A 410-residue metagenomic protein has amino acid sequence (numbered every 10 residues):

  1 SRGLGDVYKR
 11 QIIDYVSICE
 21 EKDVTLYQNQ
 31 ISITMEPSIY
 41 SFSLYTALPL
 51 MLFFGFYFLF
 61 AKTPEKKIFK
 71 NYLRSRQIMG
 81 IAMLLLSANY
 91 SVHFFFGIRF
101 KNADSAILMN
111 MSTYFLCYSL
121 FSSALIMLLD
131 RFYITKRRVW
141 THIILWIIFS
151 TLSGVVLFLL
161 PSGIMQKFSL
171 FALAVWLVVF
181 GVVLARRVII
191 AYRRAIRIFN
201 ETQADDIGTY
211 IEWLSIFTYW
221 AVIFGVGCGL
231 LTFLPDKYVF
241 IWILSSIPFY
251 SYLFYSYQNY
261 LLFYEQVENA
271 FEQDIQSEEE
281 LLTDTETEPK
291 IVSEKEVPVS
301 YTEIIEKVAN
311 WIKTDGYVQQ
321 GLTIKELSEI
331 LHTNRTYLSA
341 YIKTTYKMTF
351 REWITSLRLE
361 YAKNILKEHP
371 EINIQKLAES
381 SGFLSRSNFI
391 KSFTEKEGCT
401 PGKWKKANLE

Functional and structural regions predicted by a protein language model:
S1-Y8: Short, small-residue-biased leader/transition segments that mark boundaries at the very start of proteins
Y27, I31-T151, F168-A172: N-terminal low-complexity or simple alpha-helical regulatory segments that function as activation/interaction modules
F56-L59, L120-L128, F180-N200, F254-S256: Alpha-helical transmembrane segments in multipass membrane proteins, preferentially the mid-helix core
T63, S91-K101, S153-M165, V226-P235: Juxtamembrane "helix-exit" motif on the non-cytosolic side of transmembrane helices
K67-A88, H142-I143, F168-L231, I241-Y250: Alpha-helical transmembrane segments of multi-pass integral membrane proteins
S215-D284: Hydrophobic, helix-length membrane anchors
Y257-K376, S381, S392-E395, G402-E410: Membrane-proximal linker segments that couple transmembrane helices to downstream signaling/catalytic modules
